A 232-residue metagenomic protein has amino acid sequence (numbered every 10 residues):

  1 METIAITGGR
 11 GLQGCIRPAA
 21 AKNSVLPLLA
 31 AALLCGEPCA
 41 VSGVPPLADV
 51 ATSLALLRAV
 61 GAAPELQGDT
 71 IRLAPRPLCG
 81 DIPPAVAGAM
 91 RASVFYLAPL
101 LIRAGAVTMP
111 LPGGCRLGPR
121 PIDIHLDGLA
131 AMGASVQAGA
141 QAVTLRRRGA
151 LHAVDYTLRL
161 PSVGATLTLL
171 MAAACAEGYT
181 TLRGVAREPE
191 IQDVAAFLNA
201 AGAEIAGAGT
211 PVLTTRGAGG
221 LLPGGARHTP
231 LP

Functional and structural regions predicted by a protein language model:
M1-P232: Structural preference for solvent-exposed beta-strand-turn elements and adjacent flexible terminal/loop segments within
